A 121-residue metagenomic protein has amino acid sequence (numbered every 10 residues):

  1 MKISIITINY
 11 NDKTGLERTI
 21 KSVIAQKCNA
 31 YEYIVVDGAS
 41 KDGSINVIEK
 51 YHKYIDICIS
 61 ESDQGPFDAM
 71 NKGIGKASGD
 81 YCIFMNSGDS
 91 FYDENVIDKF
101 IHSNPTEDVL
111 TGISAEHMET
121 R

Functional and structural regions predicted by a protein language model:
K2-S4, E32: Cell-envelope/extracellular polymer assembly enzymes that use nucleotide-activated donors
T19, S60-A77: Glycine-rich, basic loop-to-helix element that forms the pyrophosphate-binding segment of sugar-nucleotide handling
K21-A30: Short, acidic, metal-binding catalytic loop of nucleotide-sugar glycosyltransferases
A30-A39, I59-S62: Short beta-strand/loop segment that forms part of the nucleotide-sugar
D37-N46, N86: A conserved acidic beta->alpha catalytic loop
G43, D68, D89-S103: Acidic donor-binding/catalytic loop of UDP-sugar-dependent glycosyltransferases, especially processive GT2
C82: Short aromatic/hydrophobic "clamp" motif used to bind/position activated sugar donors
E94-R121: Conserved donor NDP-sugar-binding/catalytic core segment of glycosyltransferases
